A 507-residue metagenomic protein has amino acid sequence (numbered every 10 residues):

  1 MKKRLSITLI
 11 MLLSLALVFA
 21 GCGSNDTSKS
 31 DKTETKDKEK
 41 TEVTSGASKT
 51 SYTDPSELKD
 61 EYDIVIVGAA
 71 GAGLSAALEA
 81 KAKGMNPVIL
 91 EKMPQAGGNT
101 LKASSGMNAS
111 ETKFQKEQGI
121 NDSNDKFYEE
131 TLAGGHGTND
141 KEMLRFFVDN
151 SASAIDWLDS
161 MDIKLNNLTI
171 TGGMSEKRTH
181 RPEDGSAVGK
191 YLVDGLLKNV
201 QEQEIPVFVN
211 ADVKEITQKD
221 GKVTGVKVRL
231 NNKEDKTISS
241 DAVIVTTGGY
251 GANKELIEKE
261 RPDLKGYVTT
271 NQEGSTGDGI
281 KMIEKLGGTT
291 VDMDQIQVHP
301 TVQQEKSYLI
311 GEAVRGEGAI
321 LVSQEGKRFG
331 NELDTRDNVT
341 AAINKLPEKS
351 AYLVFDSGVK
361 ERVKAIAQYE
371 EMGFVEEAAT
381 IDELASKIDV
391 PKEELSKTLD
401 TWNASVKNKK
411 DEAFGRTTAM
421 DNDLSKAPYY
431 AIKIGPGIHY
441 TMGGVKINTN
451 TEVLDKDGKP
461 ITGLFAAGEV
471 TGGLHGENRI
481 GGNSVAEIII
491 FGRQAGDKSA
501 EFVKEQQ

Functional and structural regions predicted by a protein language model:
V18-T44: Bacterial lipoprotein signal-peptidase II cleavage site
K40-P55, N86, K92-P206, N210-D212 (+3 more regions): Conserved N-terminal/central alpha/beta ligand/cofactor-binding core
Y62-I89: N-terminal Rossmann-like FAD-binding beta1-loop-alpha1 element of flavoenzymes
D184-D241, I280, L286: Helical element adjacent to the flavin cofactor pocket in flavoenzyme catalytic cores
E215, E394-N478: A glycine-rich dinucleotide-binding beta-alpha-beta segment and adjacent secondary-structure elements that constitute
N231-E234, I238-T301, Q494: Glycine-rich loop(s) and the adjacent beta-strand/alpha-helix scaffold that form part
E258-K281, I432, T471-V503: A conserved FAD-binding loop/helix module that cradles the flavin
I280-M282, T289-K392: An anion/pyrophosphate-binding glycine-rich loop and adjacent beta-alpha core in soluble alpha-beta enzymes
